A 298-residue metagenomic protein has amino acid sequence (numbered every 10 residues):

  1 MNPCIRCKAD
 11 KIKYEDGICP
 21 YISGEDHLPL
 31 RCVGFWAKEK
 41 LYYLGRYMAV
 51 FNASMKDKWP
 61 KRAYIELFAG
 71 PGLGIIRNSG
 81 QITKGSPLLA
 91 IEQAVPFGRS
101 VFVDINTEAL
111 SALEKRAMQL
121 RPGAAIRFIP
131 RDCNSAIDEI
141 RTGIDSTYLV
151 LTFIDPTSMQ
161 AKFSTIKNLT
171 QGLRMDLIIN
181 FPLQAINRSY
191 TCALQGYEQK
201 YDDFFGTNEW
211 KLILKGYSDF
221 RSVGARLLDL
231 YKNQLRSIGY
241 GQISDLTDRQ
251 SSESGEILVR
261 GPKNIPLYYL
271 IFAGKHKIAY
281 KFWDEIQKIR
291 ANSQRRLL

Functional and structural regions predicted by a protein language model:
N2-C4, K8-K61: Class I SAM-dependent methyltransferase Rossmann-like catalytic core, especially the SAM/SAH-binding loop
E39-E139: SAM cofactor-binding core of SAM-dependent methyltransferases, primarily the Rossmann-like beta-alpha-beta module
A136-D145, K167: Short amphipathic alpha-helix with an adjacent loop that forms part of the alpha/beta core around
Y148-Q160: A short SAM/SAH-binding and catalytic strip from SAM-dependent methyltransferases
S158-Q171: A short, conserved alpha-helix within the catalytic core of class I
L173-R188: Conserved beta-strand signature within the Rossmann-like core of class I S-adenosyl-L-methionine
S189-S254, L258-G261: A conserved mid-domain beta-alpha-beta active-site/ligand-binding segment of alpha/beta enzyme cores
K277-L298: Flexible, glycine-/basic-rich loop-and-beta segments that form/coincide with the SAM-dependent methyltransferase
